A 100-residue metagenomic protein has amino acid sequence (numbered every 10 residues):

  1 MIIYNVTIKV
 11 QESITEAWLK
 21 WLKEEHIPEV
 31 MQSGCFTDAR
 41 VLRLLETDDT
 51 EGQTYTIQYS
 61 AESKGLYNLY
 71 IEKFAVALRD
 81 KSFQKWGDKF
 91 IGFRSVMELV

Functional and structural regions predicted by a protein language model:
M1-I2, V100: Absolute protein N-terminus
I2-K9, T56: Active-site-flanking beta-strand signature of metal-NTP-handling nucleotidyl enzymes and homologous cyclase-like
V10-E12, S63: Beta-strand elements of well-folded, non-transmembrane domains
I14-R40, A77-D80: Short amphipathic alpha-helical segments
T15-A17, D48, L66-N68: Intrinsically disordered, low-complexity acidic/polar segments
E29-T56, M97: Short, glycine- and small/hydrophobic-rich beta-strand elements in well-ordered beta-sheets
F36-T37, S60-V96, V100: An amphipathic, aromatic/His-enriched active-site/gating alpha helix that lines ligand/cofactor pockets
